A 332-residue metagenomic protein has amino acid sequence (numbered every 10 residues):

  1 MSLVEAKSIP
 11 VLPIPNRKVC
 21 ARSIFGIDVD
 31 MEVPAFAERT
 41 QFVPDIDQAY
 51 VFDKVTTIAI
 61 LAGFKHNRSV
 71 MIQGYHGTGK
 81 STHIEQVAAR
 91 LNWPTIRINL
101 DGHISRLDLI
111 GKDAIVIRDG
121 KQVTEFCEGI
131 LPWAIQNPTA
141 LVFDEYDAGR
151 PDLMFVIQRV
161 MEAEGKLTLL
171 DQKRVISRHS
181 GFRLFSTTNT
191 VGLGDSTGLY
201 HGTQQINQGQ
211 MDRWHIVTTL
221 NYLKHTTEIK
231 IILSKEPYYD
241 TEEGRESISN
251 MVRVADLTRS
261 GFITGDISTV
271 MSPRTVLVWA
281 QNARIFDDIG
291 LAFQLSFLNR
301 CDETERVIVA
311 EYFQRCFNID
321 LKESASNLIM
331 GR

Functional and structural regions predicted by a protein language model:
M1-T40, Y50, T57, K224-H225 (+2 more regions): Alpha-helical lid/collar subdomain of P-loop NTPases
S2-R245: AAA+ P-loop NTPase catalytic core and its hallmark functional loops
